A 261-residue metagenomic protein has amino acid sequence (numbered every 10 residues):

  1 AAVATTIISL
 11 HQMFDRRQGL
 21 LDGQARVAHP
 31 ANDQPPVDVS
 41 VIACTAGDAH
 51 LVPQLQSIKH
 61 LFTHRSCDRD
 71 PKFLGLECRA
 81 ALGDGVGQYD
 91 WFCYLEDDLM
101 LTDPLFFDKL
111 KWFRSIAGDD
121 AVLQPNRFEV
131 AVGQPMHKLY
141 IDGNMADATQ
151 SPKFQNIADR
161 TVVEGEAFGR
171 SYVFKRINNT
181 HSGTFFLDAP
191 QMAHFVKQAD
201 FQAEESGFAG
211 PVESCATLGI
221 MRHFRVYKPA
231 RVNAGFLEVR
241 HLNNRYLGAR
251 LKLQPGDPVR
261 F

Functional and structural regions predicted by a protein language model:
A1-I8, C67-C78, T102-D103, A209-E213: Phosphate/oxyanion-binding active-site loops and adjacent basic polyanion-contact surfaces
A4-V37: Short, acidic, metal-binding catalytic loop of nucleotide-sugar glycosyltransferases
Q24-A25, C44-A49, N126-V132: Short beta-alpha junction loops
V37, C44-W91: Active-site-proximal specificity loops/subdomain of glycosyltransferases
V39-T45, C93-L95, L123-N126: Extended hydrophobic secondary-structure segments that form protein cores and membrane-embedded regions
V86, D103-F201: Conserved catalytic core of nucleotide-sugar-dependent glycosyltransferases
Y89-M100: Short beta-strand-to-loop acidic/aromatic patch adjacent to the donor-nucleotide binding site
T180-H181, L187-F261: C-terminal catalytic/acceptor-binding lobe
